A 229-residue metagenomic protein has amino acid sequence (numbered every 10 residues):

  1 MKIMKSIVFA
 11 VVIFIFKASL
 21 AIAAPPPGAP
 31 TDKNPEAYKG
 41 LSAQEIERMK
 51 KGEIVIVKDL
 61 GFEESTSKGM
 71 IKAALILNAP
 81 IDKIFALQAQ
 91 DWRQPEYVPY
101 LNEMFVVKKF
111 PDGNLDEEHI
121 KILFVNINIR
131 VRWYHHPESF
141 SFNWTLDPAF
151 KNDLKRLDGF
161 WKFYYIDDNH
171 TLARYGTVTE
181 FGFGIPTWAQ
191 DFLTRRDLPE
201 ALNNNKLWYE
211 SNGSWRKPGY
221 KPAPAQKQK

Functional and structural regions predicted by a protein language model:
M1-I7: Positively charged n-region of N-terminal signal peptides that target proteins for export
V8-S19: Bacterial N-terminal signal peptides
I22-P111, Q226-K229: Hydrophobic ligand-binding cavity/cleft-lining segments
A24-P30, Y38, I46-R48, L123-H170 (+1 more regions): Hydrophobic-ligand binding "helix-grip"
E53-I56, P148-E200: Beta-strand/loop substructures that line and gate deep hydrophobic ligand-binding cavities in soluble
G61-G69, I76-N78, P95-D153, F181 (+1 more regions): Glycine-rich portal/gate segments that line the openings of hydrophobic small-molecule binding cavities
I84-F85, Q94, A173-Y175, N205: Hydrophobic pocket/interface hotspot
